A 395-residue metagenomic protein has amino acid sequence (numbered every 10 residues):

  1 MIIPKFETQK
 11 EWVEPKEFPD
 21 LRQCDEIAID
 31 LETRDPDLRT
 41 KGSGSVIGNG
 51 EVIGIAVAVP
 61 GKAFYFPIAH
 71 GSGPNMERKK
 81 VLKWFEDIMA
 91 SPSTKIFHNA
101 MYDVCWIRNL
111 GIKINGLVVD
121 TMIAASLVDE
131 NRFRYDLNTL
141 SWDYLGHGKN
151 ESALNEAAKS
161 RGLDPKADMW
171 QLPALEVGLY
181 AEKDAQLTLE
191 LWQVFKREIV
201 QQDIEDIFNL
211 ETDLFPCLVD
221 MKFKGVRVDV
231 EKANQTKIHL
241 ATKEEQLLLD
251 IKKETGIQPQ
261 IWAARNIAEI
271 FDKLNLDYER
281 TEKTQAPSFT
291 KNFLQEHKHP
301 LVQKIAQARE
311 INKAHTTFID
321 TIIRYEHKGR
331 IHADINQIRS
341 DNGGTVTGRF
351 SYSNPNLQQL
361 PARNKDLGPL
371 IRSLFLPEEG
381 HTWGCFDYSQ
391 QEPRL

Functional and structural regions predicted by a protein language model:
M1-H70, N115, R132, W142-L145 (+3 more regions): Conserved "right-hand" nucleotidyltransferase catalytic core of DNA-directed polymerases
A28, S93-A100, C385: Acidic beta-strand-to-loop metal/phosphate-binding motif
P60-K95, V226: Nucleic-acid-processing active sites and adjacent nucleic-acid-binding tracks, predominantly divalent metal-dependent
N75, D103-I107, Y135-D136, N150-S152: Switch/connector loops and helix/strand junctions flanking conserved nucleotide-binding motifs in nucleotide-processing
L82, R134-N138, A185: Amphipathic alpha-helical transducer elements in NTP-driven molecular machines
S91-S93, G116-L117, T121, G380-H381: Short glycine-/polar-rich loops that comprise or flank the Walker A/P-loop and associated switch/sensor motifs
Y102-N109, E269-I270, L395: Phosphate- and divalent-cation-binding pockets in alpha/beta enzyme and binding domains that engage nucleotide-derived
K113-E130, D136-W142: Conserved beta-strand -> loop -> alpha-helix junction used to position metal-binding or nucleic-acid-contacting
